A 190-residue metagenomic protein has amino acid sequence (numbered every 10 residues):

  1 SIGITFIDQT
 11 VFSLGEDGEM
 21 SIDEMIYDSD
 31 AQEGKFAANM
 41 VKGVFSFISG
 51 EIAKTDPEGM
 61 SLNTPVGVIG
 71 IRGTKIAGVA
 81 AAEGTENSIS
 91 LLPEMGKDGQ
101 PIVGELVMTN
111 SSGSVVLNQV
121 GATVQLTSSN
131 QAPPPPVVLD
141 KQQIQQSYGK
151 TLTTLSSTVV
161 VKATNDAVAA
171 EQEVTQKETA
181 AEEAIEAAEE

Functional and structural regions predicted by a protein language model:
S1-I69, G96, G104: Short, small-residue-rich packing micro-motifs
I7, Q32-K35, T64-V66, K75-E190: C-terminal interaction modules
